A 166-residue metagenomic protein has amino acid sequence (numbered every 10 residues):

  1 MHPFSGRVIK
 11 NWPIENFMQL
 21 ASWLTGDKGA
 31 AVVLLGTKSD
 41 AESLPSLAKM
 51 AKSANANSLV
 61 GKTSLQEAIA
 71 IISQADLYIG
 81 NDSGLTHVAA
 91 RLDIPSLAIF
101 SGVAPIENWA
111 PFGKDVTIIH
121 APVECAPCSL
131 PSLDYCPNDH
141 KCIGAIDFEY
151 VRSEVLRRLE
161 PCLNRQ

Functional and structural regions predicted by a protein language model:
M1, G61-T63, D82-T86, N108 (+1 more regions): Generic detector of short, locally flexible boundary/turn motifs and exposed helical patches
M1-V8: Conserved donor-binding/catalytic core segment of Leloir-type glycosyltransferases
P3, G36, H120-A121: Pocket-edge structural micro-motifs
V8, A41-E42, L65, P105-I106 (+1 more regions): Flexible, glycine-rich phosphate/dinucleotide-binding loops and adjacent beta-alpha linkers at cofactor/substrate
N11-I14, H140: Short, solvent-exposed loop/turn segments at secondary-structure boundaries
P13-G102: Donor-binding and catalytic core of enzymes assembling or modifying cell-surface/extracellular glycoconjugates
N55-L59, A90-Q166: Nucleotide-sugar donor-binding patch of glycosyltransferase catalytic domains
